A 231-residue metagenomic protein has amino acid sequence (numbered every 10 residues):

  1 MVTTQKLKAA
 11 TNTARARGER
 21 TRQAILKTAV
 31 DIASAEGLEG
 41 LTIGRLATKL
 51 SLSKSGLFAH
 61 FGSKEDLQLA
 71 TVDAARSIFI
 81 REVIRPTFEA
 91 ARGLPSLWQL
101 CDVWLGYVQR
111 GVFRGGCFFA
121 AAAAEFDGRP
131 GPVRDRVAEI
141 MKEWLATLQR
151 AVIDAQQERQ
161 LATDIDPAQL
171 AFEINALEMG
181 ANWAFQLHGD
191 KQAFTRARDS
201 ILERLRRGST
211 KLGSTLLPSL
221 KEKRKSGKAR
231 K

Functional and structural regions predicted by a protein language model:
M1-E36, G40-K49, D66-L69: Basic, helix-initiating cap at the start of DNA-binding domains
M1-R20, K211-K231: N-terminal intrinsically disordered/low-complexity leader segments
L50-F61: Short hydrophobic/aromatic patch on the recognition helix
A70, I84-G115, P167-I174, L216-K221: Hydrophobic alpha-helical connector segments
I80, P95-W98, D102, G131-Q157 (+2 more regions): Amphipathic alpha-helical packing segments from all-alpha helical-bundle domains
S96, G111-P132: Amphipathic alpha-helical segments used for helix-helix packing
Y107-R110, D154, I174-Q192, R204-G213: Amphipathic C-terminal alpha-helical segment
G115, A120, T147, T163-A184 (+1 more regions): Hydrophobic alpha-helical segments that form the core of small-molecule binding pockets and/or dimer interfaces
